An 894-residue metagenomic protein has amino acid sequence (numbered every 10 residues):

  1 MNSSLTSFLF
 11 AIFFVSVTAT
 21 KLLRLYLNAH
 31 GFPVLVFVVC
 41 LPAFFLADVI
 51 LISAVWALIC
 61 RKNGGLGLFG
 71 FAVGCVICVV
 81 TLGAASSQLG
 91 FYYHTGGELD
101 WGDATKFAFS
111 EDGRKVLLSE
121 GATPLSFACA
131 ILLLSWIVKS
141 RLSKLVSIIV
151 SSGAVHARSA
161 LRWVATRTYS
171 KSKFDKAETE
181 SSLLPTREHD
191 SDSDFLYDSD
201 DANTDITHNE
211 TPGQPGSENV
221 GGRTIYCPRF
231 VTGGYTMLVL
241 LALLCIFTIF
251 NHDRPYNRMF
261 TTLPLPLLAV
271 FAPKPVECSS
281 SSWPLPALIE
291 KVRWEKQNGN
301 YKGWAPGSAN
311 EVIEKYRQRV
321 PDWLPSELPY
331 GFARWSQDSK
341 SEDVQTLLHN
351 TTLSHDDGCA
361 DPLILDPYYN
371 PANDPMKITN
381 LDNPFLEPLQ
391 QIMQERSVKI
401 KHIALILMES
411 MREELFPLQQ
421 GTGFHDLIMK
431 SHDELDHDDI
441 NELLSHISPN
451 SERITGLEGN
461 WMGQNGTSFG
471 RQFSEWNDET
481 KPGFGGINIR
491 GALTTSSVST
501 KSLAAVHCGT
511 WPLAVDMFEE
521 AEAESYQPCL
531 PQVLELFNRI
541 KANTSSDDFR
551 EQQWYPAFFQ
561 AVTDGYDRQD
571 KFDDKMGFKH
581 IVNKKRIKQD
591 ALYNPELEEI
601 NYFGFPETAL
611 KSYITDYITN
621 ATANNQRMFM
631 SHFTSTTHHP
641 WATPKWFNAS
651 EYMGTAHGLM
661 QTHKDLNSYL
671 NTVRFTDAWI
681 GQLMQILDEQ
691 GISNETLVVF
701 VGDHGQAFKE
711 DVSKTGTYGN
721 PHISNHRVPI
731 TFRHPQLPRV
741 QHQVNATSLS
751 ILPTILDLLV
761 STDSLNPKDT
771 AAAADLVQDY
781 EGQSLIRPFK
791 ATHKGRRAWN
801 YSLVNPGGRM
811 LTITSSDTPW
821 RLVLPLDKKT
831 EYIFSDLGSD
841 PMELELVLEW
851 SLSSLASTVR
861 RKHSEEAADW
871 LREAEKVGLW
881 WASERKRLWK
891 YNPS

Functional and structural regions predicted by a protein language model:
M1-R334, N892-S894: Transmembrane and membrane-interface helices of multi-pass, inner-membrane envelope-modifying transferases
V38, V515-A521, L597-Y602, D665-N671 (+5 more regions): Active-site rim elements
P212-G213, R254-L405, S410-H657: Active-site-proximal alpha/beta segments of enzymes that process anionic O-linked groups
R396-P417, L534, R627-S635, V673-T676 (+5 more regions): Beta-strand elements within well-structured catalytic alpha/beta cores of enzymes that handle phosphate/sulfate esters
M408-E413, T495-S497, W511-L513, A561-Y566 (+7 more regions): Short, solvent-exposed loop/turn segments at secondary-structure junctions
Q419-G423, D688-L737: Histidine-centered active-site microenvironments of extracellular/periplasmic hydrolases and transferases
I487-L513, A656-H657, T715-D769: Substrate-binding rim/cap in mid-to-C-terminal beta-strand-loop elements of soluble/periplasmic
N594-E599, F603-F605, D763, P767-S894: Phosphate/adenylate-binding glycine loop and adjacent helical scaffold
